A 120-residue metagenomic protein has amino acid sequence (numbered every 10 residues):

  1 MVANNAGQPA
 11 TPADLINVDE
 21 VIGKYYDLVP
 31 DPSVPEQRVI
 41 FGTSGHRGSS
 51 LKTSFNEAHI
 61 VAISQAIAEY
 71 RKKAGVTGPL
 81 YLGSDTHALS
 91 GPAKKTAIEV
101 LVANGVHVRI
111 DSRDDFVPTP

Functional and structural regions predicted by a protein language model:
V2-A103: An N-terminal, well-structured beta->alpha segment
H107: Residue-level detector of anion-binding/catalytic polar loops
S112-P120: Short acidic loop-to-helix transition motifs that present clustered carboxylates
